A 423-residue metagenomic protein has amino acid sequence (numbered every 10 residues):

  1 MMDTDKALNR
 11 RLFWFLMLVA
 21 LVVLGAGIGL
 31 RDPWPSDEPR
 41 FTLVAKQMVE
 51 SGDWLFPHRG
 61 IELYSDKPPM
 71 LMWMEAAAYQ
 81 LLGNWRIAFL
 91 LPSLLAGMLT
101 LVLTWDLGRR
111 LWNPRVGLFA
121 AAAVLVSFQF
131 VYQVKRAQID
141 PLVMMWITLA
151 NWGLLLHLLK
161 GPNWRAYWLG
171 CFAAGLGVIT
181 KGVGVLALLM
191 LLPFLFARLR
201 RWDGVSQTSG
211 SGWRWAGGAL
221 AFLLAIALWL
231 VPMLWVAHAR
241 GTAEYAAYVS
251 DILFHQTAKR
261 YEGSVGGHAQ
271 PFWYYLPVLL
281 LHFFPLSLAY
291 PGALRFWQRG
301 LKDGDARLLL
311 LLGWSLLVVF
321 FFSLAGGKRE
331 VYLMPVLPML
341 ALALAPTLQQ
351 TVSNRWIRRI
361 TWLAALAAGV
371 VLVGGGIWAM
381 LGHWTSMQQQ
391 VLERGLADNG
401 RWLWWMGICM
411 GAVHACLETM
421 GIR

Functional and structural regions predicted by a protein language model:
R10-W14, T104-V126: Transmembrane-helix signature of polytopic, membrane-embedded enzymes that assemble or transfer cell-envelope glycans
V22-G25, R40-L63, M70, A77 (+1 more regions): Extracytosolic helix-loop segments that constitute the early lumenal/periplasmic catalytic or substrate-binding loops
F41-K46, V185-R329, M339, T347-Q350 (+1 more regions): Transmembrane-lumen/periplasm boundary regions of multi-pass, lipid-linked membrane glycan transferases
P69-W73, L82-L99, A137: Loop-to-helix entry region of an early transmembrane alpha helix in multi-pass inner-membrane enzymes
L91-L111, L149: Transmembrane-helix motifs of polytopic, lipid-linked glycan transferases
R110-L111, A150-L169, L348-T351: Membrane-interface transmembrane helices that cradle and orient dolichyl/undecaprenyl
Y132, A166-K181, L317-L324: Membrane-interface alpha helices of multi-pass inner-membrane proteins
Y132-V143: Short acidic/glycine- and proline-prone juxtamembrane loop motifs at membrane-interface regions of multi-pass membrane
